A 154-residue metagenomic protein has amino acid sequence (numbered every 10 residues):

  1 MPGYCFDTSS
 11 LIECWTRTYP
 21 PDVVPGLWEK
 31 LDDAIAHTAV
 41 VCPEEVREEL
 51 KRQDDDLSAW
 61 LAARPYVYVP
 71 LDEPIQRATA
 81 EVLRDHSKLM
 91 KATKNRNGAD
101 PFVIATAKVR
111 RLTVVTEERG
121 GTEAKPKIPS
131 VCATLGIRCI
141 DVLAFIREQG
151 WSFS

Functional and structural regions predicted by a protein language model:
M1-C42, E49-L61: Short, well-structured N-terminal submotif of metal-dependent ribonuclease cores
D7, D100, E118: Acidic active-site catalytic centers that drive phospho-/nucleotidyl reactions and related ester hydrolyses
V24-L27, A99-D100, A124: Amphipathic coiled-coil/heptad-repeat helices and related helical stalk/stem segments that mediate oligomerization
A34, E44-N97: PIN-domain endoribonuclease scaffold, especially VapC-family toxins
N95-V114, K127, V131: Acidic, metal-associated active-site segment
R119-S154: Acidic, PIN/NYN-like endoribonuclease modules and their adjacent C-terminal/linker elements
